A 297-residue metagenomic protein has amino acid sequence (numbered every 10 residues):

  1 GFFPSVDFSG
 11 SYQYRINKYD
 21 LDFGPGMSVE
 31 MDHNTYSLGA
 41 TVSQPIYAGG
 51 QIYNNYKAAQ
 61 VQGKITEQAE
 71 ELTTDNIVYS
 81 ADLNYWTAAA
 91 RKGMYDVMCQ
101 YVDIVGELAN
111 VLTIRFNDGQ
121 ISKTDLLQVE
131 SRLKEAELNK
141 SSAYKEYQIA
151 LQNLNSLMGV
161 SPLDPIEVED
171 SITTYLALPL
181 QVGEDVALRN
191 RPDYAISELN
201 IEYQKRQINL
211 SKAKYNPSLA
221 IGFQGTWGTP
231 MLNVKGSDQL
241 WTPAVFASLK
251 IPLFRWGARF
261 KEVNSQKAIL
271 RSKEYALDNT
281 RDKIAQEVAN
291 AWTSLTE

Functional and structural regions predicted by a protein language model:
G1, T73, I77-D96, I114 (+4 more regions): Amphipathic alpha-helical coiled-coil segments
S5-F23, M27, D32, S43-L72 (+5 more regions): Small/polar (Gly/Ser/Thr/Ala-rich) solvent-exposed segments that form structured loops/beta-strands/short helices used
T35-S37, L83, Q128, S218 (+1 more regions): Transmembrane beta-barrel architecture of outer-membrane proteins
Y36-A40, G183, P243-L249, A291: Hydrophobic, lipid-facing positions within transmembrane beta-strands of outer-membrane proteins
D75-L188, A291-S294: Periplasmic alpha-helical coiled-coil/stalk elements that build and connect Gram-negative outer-membrane
V160-Q224: Amphipathic alpha-helical coiled-coil scaffold segments and their short linker/junction regions
